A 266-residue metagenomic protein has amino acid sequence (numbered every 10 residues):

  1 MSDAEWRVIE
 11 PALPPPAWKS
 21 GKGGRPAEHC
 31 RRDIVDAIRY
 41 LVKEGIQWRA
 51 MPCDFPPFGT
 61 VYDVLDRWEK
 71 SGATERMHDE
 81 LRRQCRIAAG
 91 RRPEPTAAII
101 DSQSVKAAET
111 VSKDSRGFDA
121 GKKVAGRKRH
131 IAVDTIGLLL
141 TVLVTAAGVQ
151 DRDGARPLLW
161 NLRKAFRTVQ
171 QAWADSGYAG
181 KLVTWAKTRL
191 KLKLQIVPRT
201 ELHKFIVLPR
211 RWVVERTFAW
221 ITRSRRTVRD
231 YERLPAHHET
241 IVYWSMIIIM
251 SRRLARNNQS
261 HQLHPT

Functional and structural regions predicted by a protein language model:
M1-T266: Short alpha-helical elements
